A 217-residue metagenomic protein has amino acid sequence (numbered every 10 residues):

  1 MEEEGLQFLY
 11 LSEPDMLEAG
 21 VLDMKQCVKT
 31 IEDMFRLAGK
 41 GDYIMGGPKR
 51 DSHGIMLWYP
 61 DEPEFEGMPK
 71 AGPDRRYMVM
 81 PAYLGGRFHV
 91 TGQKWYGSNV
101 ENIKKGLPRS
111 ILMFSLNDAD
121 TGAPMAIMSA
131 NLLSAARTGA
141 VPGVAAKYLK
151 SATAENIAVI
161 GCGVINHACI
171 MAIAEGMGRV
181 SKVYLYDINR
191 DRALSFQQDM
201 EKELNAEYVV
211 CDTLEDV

Functional and structural regions predicted by a protein language model:
M1-A135, V141-G143, T153: N-terminal ligand-binding/catalytic initiation module
D23, S134, V164-I165, L185-R192 (+1 more regions): Short, contiguous, pocket-lining structural segments that sit at or immediately flank catalytic/ligand-binding sites
P142, T153-M177, D187-I188, R192: Glycine-rich adenosine-cofactor-binding loop
V144-Y148: Short glycine/serine- and small hydrophobic-enriched flexible loop segments
A158, K182-Y184, V209: A structural signal for isolated positions on well-ordered beta-strands in alpha/beta enzyme cores
G176-L204: NAD(P)-binding Rossmann-fold cofactor-contacting core
L204-V217: Short acidic low-complexity segments
